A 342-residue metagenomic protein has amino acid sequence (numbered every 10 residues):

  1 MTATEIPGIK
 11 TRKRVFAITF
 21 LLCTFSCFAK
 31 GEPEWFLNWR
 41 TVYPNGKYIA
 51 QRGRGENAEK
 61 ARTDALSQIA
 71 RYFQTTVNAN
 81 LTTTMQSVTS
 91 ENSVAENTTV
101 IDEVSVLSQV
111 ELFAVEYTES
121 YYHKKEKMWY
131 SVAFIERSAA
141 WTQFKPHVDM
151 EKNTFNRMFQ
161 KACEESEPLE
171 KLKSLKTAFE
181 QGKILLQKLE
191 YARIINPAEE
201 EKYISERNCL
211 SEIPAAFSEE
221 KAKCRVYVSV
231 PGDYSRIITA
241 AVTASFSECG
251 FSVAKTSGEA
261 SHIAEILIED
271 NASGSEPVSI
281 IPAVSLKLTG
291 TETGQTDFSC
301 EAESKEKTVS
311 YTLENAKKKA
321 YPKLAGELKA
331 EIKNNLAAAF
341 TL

Functional and structural regions predicted by a protein language model:
T4-F16: Bacterial N-terminal signal peptides that target proteins for export
E5-P7, C23, S310: Helix-centric, low-specificity signal for extended rod-like, repetitive segments
A17-I18, I332: Terminal low-complexity, poorly structured segments
I18-T19, T63: Active-site-proximal helix/loop capping residues that flank conserved catalytic or ligand/cofactor
L21-A29: Hydrophobic h-region of N-terminal signal peptides that target proteins for export in Gram-negative bacteria
A29-L342: Domain-level marker for long, solvent-exposed, non-transmembrane regions
